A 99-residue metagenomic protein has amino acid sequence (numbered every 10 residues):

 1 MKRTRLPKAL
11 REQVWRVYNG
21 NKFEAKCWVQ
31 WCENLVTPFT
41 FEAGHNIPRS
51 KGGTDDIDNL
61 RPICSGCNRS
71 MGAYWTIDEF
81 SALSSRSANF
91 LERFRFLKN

Functional and structural regions predicted by a protein language model:
M1-W31, T54: Short, charged surface segments at domain edges that flank catalytic/cofactor-binding sites
P7, I63-C64, S84: Short, structured coil/loop segments at alpha-helix boundaries
R16-N19, S85, F96: Generic surface-pattern signal
C32-P62, M71-I77, A82: Histidine-centered nuclease catalytic patch
I57-M71, F90-N99: Short Fe-S-cluster ligation motifs
D78-R93: Short, Lys/Arg-rich amphipathic alpha-helical interaction segments that bind nucleic acids or acidic protein surfaces
